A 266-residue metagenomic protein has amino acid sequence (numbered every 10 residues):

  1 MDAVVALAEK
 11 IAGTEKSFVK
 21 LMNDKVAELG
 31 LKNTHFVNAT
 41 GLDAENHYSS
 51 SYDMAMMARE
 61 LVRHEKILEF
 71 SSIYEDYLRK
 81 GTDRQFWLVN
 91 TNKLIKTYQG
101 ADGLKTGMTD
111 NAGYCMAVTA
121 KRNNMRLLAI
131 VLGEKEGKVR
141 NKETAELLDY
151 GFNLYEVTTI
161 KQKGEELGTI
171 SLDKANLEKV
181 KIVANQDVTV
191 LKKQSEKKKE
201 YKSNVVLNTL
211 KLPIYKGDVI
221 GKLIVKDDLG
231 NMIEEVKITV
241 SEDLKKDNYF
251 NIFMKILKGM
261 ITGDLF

Functional and structural regions predicted by a protein language model:
M1-V5: Acidic/histidine-rich, surface-exposed loop or edge segments in extracytoplasmic proteins
L7, V37-A39, S72, Q162-K163: Short coil/turn segments at secondary-structure boundaries
A8-R59, R63-K66: Mid-domain, small-residue-enriched loop/turn segments at the edges of structured enzyme/sensor domains
L31, N46-Y48, Y52-F266: Domain-terminus/edge residues, biased toward the C-terminal soluble/receptor-binding domains of extracytoplasmic
